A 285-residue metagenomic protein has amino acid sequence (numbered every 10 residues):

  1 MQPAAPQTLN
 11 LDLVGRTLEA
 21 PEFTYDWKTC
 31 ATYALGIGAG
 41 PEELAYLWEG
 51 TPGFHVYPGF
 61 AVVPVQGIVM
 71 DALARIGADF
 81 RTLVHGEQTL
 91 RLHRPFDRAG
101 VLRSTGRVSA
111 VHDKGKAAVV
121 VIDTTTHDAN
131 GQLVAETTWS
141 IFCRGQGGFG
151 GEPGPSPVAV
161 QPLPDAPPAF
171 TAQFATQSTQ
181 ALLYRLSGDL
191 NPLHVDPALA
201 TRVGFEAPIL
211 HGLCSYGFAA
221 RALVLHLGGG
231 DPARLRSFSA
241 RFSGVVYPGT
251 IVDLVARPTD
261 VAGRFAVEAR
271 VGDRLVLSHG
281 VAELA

Functional and structural regions predicted by a protein language model:
M1-V101, L227: Hydrophobic, proline/glycine-rich low-complexity stretches
Q2-L13, L83-A172, V246-G249, D253-A285: HotDog/MaoC-like acyl-thioester-processing domains
R16-D26, A166-T179: Short amphipathic
L18, V101-T105, G212, Y216: Short Pro-Gly-centered flexible turn/kink motifs
L44-V63, A172, T179-G230, R234: A conserved, well-ordered hydrophobic junction motif at loop->secondary-structure transitions
R91, G204, R241: Conserved beta-strand segments that form the floor/walls of ligand-binding pockets within enzyme and binding domains
L223-P258: A conserved acidic, glycine/proline-rich C-terminal tail/linker
